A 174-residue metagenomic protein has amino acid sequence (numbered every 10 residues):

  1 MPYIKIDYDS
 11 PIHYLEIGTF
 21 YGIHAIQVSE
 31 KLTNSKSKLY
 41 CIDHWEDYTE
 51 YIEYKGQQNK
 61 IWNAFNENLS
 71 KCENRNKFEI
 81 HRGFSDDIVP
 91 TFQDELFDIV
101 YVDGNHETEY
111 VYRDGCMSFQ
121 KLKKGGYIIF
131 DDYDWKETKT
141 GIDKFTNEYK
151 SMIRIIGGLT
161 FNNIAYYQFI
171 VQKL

Functional and structural regions predicted by a protein language model:
P2-L174: S-adenosylmethionine/decaboxylated-SAM
